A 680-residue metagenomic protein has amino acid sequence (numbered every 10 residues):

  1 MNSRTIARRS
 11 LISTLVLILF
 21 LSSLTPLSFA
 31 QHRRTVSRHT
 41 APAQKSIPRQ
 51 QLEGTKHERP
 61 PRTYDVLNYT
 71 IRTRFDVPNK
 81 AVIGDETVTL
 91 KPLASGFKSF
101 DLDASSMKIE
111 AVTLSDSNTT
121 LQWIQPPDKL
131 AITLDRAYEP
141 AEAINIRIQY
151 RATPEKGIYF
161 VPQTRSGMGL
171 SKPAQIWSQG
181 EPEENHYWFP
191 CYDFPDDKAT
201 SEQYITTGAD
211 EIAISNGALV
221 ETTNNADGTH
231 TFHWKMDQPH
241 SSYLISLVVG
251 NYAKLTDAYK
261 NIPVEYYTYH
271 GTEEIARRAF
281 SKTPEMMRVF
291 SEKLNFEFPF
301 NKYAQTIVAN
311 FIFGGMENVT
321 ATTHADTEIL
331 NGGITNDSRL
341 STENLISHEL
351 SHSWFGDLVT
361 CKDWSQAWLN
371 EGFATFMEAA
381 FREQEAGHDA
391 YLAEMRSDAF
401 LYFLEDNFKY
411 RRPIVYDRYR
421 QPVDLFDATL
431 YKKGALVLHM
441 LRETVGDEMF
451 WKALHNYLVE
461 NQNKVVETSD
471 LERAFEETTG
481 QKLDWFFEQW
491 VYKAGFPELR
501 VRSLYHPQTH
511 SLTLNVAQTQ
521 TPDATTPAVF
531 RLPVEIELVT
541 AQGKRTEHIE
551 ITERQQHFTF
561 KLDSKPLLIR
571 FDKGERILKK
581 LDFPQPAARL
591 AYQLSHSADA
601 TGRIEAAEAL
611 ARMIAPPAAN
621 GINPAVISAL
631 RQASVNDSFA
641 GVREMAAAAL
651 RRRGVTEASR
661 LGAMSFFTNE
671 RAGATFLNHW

Functional and structural regions predicted by a protein language model:
N2-T14: Bacterial N-terminal signal peptides that target proteins for export
I12-L24: Bacterial N-terminal signal peptides
A30, L130, W234, K260-V516: Hydrophobic alpha-helical and helix-loop surface patches within well-folded domains that function as non-catalytic
A30-I83, S115, L170-Q175, H186 (+3 more regions): N-terminal, polar/Ser/Thr-rich
P48-R49, P60-T63, Q149-Y252, R278: Extended, low-hydrophobicity, Ser/Thr/Pro/Gly-biased non-transmembrane segments
D85-S106, Y192-D193, S201-G208, S469 (+1 more regions): Surface-exposed beta-strand/loop patches in extracellular or lumenal glycoproteins
F100, A104-G167, G228, E553-K565: A surface-exposed beta-strand-loop module
T207, H270, S351, E448-W451 (+2 more regions): Non-catalytic accessory/interaction domains
